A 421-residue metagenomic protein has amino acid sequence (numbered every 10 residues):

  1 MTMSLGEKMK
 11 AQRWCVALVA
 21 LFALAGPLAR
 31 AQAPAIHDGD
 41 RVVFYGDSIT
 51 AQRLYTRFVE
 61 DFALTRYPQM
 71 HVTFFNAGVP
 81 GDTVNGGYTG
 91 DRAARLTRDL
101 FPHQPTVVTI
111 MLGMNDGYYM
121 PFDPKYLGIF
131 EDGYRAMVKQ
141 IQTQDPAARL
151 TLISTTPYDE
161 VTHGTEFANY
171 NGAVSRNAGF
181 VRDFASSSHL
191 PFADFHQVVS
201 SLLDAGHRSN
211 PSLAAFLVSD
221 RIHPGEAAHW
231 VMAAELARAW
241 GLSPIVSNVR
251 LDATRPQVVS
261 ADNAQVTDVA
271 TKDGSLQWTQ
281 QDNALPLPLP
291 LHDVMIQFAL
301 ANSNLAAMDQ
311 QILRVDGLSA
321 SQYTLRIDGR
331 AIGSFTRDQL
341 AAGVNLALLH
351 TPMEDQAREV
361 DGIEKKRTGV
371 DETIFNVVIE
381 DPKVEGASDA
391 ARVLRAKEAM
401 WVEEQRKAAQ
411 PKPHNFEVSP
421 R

Functional and structural regions predicted by a protein language model:
M1-T2, I49: Intrinsically disordered/low-complexity terminal segments and short unstructured peptides
T2-A17: Bacterial N-terminal signal peptides that target proteins for export
C15-G26: Bacterial N-terminal signal peptides
A25, Y45, A77-P80, L112: Short glycine-rich loop/turn motifs that provide flexible caps or phosphate-binding loops at active sites
A29-A31: Boundary at the C-terminal end of the N-terminal hydrophobic targeting segment
P34-D40: Immediate post-signal peptide segment of exported/extracytoplasmic ligand-binding proteins
I36, R57-F75, D82-R421: Alpha-helical cap/lid subdomain in secreted, periplasmic, or secretory-pathway luminal O-acyl-processing enzymes
D40-L54, P80-N85: Catalytic nucleophile-elbow at a beta strand-turn-alpha helix junction centered on a G-D-S/GDSL motif, marking
